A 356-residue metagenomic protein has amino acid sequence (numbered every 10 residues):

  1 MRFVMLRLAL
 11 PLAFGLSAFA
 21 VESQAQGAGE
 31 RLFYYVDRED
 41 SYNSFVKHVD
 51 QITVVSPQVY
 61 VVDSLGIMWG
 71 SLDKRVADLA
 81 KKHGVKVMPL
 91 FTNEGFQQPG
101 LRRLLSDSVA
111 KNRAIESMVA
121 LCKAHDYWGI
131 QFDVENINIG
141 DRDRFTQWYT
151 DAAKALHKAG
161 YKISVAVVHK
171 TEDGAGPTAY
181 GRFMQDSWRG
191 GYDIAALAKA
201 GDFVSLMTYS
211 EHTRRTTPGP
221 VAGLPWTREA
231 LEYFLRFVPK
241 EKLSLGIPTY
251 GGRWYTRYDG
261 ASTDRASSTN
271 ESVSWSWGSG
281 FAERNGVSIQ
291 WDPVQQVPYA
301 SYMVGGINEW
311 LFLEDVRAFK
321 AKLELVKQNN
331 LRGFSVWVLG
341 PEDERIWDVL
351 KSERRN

Functional and structural regions predicted by a protein language model:
R7-A18: Bacterial N-terminal signal peptides
Q26-S117: Glycan-recognition patch characteristic of GH18 chitinases/ENGases and related GlcNAc/peptidoglycan-binding proteins
Y35, V59, P89-N93, V134-N136 (+4 more regions): A cross-domain feature marking catalytic cores of carbohydrate-active enzymes and several ubiquitous metabolic/repair
V36-V49, S108-K123, Q185-A195, E314-K327: Short, acidic/polar
V55, F132, V204, L245 (+2 more regions): Conserved, mostly hydrophobic/aromatic
V62-M68, L101-S108, V134-R142, R214-V221 (+2 more regions): Second-shell loop/turn segments in exported
N138-G280: Substrate-binding surface in catalytic domains of secreted glycosidases
T249-E324, I346, R354-N356: Glycan-binding loop/region signatures in secreted carbohydrate-active enzymes
